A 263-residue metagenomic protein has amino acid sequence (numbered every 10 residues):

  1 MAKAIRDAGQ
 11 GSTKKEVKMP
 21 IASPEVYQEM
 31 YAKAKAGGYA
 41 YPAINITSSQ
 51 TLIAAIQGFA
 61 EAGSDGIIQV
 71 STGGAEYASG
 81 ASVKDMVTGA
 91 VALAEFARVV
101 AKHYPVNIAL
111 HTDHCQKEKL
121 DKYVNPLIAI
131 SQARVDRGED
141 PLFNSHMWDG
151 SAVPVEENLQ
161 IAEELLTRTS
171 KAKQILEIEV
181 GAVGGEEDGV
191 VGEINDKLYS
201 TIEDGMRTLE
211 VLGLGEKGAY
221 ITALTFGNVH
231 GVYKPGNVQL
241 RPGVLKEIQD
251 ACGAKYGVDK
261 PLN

Functional and structural regions predicted by a protein language model:
A2-A8: Acidic, Ala/Val/Gly-enriched low-complexity intrinsically disordered segments
G9-P42: N-terminal amphipathic alpha-helix/helix-capping segment at the start of soluble metabolic enzymes
E16, Y39-Y41, V83, A109 (+1 more regions): A short, structure-level motif marking secondary-structure boundaries and short turns
I21, N45-I46, E156: Residue-level marker of alpha-helix boundaries and capping positions
Y27-K33, S49-P105, K117-D259: Alpha/beta enzyme core
Y41-N45, L110-H111, M147, P261-N263: Short catalytic-loop micro-motif centered on adjacent basic/acidic residues
L110-E118: Short, glycine/charge-rich beta-strand/loop segments that flank catalytic centers and engage negatively charged groups
